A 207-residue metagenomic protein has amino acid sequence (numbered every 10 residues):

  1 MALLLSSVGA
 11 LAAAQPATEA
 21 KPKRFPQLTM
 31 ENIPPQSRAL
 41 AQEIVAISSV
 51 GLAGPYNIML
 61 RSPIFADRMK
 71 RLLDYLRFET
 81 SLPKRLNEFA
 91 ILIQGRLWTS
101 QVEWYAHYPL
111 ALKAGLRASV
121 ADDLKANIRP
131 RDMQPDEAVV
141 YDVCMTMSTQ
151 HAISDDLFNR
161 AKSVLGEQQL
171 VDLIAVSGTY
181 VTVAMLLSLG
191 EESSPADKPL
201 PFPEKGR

Functional and structural regions predicted by a protein language model:
M1-G9: Bacterial N-terminal signal peptides
A12-R207: Hydrophobic alpha-helical segments
